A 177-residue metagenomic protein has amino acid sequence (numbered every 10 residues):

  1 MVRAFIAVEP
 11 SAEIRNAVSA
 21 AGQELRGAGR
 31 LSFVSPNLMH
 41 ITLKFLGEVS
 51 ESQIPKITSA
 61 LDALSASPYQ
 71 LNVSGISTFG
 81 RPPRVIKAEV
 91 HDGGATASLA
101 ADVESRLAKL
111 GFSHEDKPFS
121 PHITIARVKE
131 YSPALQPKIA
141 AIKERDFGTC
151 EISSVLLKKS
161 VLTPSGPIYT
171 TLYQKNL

Functional and structural regions predicted by a protein language model:
M1-L177: Histidine-dependent nucleotide/RNA phosphoesterase domain, centered on the 2H-phosphoesterase fold with its duplicated
